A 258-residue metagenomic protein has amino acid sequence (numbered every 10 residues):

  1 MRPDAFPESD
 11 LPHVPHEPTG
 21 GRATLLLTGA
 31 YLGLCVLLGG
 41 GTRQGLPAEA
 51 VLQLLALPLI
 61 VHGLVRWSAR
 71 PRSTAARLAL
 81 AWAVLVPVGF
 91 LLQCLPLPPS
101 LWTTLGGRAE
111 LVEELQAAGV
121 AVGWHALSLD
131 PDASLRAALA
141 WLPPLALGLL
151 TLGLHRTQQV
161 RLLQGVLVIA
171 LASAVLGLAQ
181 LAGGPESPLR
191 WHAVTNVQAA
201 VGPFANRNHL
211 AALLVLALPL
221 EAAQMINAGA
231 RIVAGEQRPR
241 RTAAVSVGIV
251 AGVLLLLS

Functional and structural regions predicted by a protein language model:
R2-G39, E49, Q53-H62, P87 (+2 more regions): Alpha-helical transmembrane segments of multi-pass inner-membrane proteins
T42-R43, P47-A48, T74-R77: N-terminal membrane-targeting/anchoring modules of bacterial envelope and secretion proteins
L59-R72: Canonical alpha-helical transmembrane segments
S73-T74, W124-S134: Extended N-terminal export/anchoring regions of large proteins
T74-V84, L163-V168: Cytoplasmic-side transmembrane-helix entry/capping segments in multi-pass membrane proteins
A75, L101-L105, G184-R190: A cytosolic-side transmembrane-helix exit/cap motif
S100-L129: Extracytosolic (periplasmic/ER-lumenal) interhelical loops and adjacent juxtamembrane/interface segments of multi-pass
